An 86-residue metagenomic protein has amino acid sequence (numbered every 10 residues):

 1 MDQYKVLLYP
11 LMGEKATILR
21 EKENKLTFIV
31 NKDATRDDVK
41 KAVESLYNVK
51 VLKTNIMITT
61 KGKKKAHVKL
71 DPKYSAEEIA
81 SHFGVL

Functional and structural regions predicted by a protein language model:
M1-L86: Contiguous, often N-terminal, cationic amphipathic patches that form binding interfaces
